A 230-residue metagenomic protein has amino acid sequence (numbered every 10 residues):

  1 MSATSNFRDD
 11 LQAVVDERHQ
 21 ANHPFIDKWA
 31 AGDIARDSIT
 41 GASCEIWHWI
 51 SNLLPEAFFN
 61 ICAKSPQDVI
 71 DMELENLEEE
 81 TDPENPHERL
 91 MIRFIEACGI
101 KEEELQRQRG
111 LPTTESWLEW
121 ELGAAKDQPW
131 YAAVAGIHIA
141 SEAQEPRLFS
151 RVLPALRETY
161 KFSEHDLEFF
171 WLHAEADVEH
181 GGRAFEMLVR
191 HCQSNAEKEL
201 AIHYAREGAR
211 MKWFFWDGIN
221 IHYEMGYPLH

Functional and structural regions predicted by a protein language model:
S2-H230: Non-heme di-metal
